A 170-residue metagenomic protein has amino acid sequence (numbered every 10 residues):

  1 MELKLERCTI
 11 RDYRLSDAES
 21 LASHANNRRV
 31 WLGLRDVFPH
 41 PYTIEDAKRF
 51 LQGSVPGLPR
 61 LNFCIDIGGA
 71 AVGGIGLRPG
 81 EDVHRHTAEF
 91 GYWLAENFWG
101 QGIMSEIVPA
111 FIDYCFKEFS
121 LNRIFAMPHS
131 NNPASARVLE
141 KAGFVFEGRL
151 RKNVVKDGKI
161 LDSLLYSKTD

Functional and structural regions predicted by a protein language model:
M1-R29, N62-D170: Acyl-donor (CoA/ACP) binding surface of acyl/acetyltransferases
R29-Q52: Conserved GNAT-fold acetyl-CoA-binding loop/helix
P39-P41, G57, L164: Hydrophobic alpha-helical membrane context
G53-L58, F144: Short loop/turn motifs at secondary-structure junctions and domain boundaries
